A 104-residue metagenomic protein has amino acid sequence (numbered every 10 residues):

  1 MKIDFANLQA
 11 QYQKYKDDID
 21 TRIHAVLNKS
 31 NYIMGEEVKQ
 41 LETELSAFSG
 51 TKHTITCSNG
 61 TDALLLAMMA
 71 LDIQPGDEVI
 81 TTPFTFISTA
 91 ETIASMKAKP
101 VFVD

Functional and structural regions predicted by a protein language model:
M1-A70, Q74, S95-M96: Conserved PLP-binding active-site segment in aminotransferase class I/II-type PLP enzymes
M69-D104: PLP-dependent aminotransferase-like
